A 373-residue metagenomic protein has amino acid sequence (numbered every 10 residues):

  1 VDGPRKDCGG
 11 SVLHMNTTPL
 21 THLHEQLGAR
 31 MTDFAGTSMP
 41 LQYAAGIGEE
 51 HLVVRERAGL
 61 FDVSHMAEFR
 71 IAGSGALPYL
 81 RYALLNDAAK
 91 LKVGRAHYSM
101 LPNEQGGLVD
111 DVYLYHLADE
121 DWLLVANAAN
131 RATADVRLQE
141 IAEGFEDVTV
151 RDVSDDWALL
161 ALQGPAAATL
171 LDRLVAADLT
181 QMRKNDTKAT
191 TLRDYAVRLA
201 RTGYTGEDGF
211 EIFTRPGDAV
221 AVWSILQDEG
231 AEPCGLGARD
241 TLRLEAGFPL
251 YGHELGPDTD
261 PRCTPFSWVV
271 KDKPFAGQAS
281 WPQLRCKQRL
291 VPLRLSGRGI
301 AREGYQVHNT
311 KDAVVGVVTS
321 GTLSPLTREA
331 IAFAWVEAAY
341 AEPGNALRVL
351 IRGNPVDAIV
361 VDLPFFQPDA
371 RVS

Functional and structural regions predicted by a protein language model:
D2-P4: Ser/Thr/Pro/Gly-rich low-complexity, intrinsically disordered segments
V12-A35, M39-Y43, L117-S373: Conserved, structured C-terminal
V12-P102, G107-V109, G237: Acidic, proline/glycine-enriched N-terminal capping motif
D87-I141: Well-ordered mid-protein domain cores that form the structural environment of catalytic cofactors
